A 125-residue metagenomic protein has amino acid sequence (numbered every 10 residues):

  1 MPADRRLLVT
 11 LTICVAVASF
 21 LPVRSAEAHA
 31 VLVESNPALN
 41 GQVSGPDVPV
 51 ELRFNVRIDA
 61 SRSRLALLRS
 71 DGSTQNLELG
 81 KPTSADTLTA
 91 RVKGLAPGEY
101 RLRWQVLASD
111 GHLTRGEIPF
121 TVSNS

Functional and structural regions predicted by a protein language model:
R6-I13: N-terminal export leaders
V17-S25: C-terminal segment of classical bacterial N-terminal signal peptides
R24-V33, L113-S125: Extracytoplasmic/periplasmic copper-protein system
E27-P46: N-terminal edge beta-strand
V50-E51, N55-Q75: Short, surface-exposed alpha-helix to beta-strand junction/turn motifs within ectodomains of secreted and cell-envelope
D86-A90: Short strand-edge motifs at loop-to-beta-strand transitions and within beta-strands of extracellular beta-rich domains
R91, A96-L102: A glycine-anchored, Pro-Gly-centered beta-turn/N-cap motif
